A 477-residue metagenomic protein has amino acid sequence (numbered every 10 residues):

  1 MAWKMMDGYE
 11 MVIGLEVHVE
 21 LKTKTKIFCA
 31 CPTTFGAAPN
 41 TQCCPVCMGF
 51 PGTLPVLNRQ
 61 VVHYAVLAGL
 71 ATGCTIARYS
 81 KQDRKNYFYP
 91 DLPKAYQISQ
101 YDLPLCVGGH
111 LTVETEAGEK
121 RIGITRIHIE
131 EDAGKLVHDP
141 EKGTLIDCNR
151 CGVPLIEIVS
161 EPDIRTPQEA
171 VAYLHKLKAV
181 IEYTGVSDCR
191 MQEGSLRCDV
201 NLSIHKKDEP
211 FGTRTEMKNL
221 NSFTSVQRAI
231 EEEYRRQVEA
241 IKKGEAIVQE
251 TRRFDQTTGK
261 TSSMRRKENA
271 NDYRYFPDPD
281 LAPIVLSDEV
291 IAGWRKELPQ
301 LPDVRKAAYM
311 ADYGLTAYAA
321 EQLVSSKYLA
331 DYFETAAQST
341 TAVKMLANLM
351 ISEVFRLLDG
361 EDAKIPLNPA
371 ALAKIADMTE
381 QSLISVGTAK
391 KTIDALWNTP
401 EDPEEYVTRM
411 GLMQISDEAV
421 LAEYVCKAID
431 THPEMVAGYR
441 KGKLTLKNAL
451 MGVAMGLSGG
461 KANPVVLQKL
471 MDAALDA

Functional and structural regions predicted by a protein language model:
A2-Q300, A311, A317, Q338-A342: Basic, nucleic-acid-interacting segments
E193-K206, M310-E334, V343-G360, L396-T399 (+1 more regions): Core structural elements
V290-E297, V304, E334-S339, L372-I384: Extended, non-catalytic structural segments that build the interaction scaffolds of large macromolecular assemblies
A319, Y332, A342-M350, A371 (+5 more regions): Residue-level detector of well-ordered alpha-helical segments, enriched for hydrophobic/aromatic packing positions
S325-T340, V354-L358, P369-I375, A428-G438: Short amphipathic alpha-helical segments and their helix-coil junctions
A363-A373, D377, L383-L457: Strongly charged, low-complexity linkers/loops
V425, V465, K469-A477: A carboxyl-terminal module marker
L457-P464: Short, basic interhelical loop/turn and adjoining N-cap of the next helix at nucleic-acid- or acidic-partner-contacting
